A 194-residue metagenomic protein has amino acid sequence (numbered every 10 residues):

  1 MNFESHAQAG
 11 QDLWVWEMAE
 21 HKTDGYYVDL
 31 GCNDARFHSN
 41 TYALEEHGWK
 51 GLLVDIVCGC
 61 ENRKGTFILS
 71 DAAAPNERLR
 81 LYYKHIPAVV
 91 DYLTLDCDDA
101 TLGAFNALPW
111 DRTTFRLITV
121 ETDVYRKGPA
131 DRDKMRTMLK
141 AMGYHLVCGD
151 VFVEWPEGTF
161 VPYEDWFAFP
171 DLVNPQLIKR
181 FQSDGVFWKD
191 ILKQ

Functional and structural regions predicted by a protein language model:
N2-F3, D123: Active-site rim elements
F3-N76: SAM cofactor-binding core of SAM-dependent methyltransferases, primarily the Rossmann-like beta-alpha-beta module
Q11-W14, L79-Y82, V124: A broad, low-specificity signal for short, low-complexity segments enriched in glycine/proline and polar/charged
A19, E77-P87, N106-D111: Short amphipathic alpha-helix with an adjacent loop that forms part of the alpha/beta core around
Y26, T41-K50, I56, G65 (+2 more regions): Conserved acidic-Pro-Pro-aromatic motif
A72-E77, V153-E157: A short acidic, often aromatic-flanked loop/helix-cap motif at beta-alpha or helix-coil junctions that lines enzyme
